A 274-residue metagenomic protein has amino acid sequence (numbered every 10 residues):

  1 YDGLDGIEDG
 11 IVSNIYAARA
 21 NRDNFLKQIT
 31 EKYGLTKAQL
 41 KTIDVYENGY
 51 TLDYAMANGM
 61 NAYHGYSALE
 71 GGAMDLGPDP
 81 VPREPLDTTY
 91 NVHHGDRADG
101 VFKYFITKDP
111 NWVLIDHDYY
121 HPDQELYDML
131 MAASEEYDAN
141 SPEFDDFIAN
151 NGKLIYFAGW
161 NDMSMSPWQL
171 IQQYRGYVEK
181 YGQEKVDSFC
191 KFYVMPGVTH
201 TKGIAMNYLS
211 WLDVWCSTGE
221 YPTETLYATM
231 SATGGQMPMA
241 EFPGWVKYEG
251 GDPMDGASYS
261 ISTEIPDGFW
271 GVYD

Functional and structural regions predicted by a protein language model:
Y1-D274: C-terminal His-loop and adjacent cap/lid subdomain of alpha/beta-hydrolase
